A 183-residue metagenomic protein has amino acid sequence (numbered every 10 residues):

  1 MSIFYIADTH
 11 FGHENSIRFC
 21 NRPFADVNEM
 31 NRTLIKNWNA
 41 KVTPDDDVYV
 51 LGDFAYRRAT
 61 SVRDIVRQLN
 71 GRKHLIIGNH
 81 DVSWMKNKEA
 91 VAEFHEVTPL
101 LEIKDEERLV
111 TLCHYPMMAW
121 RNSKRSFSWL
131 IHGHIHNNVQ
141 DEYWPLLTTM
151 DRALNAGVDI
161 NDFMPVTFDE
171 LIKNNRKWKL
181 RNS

Functional and structural regions predicted by a protein language model:
M1-S2, M117: Short amphipathic alpha-helices and their capping/turn segments at secondary-structure boundaries
S2-D105: Core catalytic region of metal-dependent phosphoesterases/phosphodiesterases, especially metallo-beta-lactamase-like
V91-S183: Conserved beta-sheet core of the metallophosphoesterase superfamily
